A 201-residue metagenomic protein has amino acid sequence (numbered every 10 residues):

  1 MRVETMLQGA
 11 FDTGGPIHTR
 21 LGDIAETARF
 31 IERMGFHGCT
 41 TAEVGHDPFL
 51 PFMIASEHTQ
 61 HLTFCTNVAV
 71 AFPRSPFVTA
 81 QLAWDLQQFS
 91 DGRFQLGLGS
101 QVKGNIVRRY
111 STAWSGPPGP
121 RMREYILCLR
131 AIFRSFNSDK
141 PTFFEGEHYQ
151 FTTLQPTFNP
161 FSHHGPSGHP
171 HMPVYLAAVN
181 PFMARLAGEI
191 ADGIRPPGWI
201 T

Functional and structural regions predicted by a protein language model:
M1-C65, M172: N-terminal beta1-alpha1-beta2 module of alpha/beta enzyme domains
G9-F11, G45-D47, V70-F72, S100-G104 (+1 more regions): Active-site-proximal loop/turn and secondary-structure-junction residues that shape catalytic pockets, frequently
G15-P16, A28, G35, A42 (+3 more regions): Conserved N-terminal glycine/acidic-rich loop preference
E43, V70-F77, A113-P120: Short coil/turn segments at secondary-structure boundaries
H46, L50, F77-Q81, E189: Generic recognition of short, well-ordered alpha-helical segments
L62-T66, I194-G198: Short hydrophobic/aromatic-enriched beta-strand-loop microsegments
T63-A69, Q95-G99: A short, GP-enriched loop/loop-strand-helix hinge that lies immediately N-terminal to, or at the N-terminal rim
A80-A83, Q88-G193, I200: Internal, glycine-rich beta/alpha segment that forms the wall or movable "lid" of small-molecule/cofactor binding
